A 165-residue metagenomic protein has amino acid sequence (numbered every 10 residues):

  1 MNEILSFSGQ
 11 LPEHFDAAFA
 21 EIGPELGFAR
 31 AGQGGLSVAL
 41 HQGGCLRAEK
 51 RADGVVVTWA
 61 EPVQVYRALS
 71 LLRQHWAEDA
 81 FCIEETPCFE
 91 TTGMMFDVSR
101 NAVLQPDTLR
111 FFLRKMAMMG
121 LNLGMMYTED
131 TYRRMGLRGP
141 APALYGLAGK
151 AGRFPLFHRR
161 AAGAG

Functional and structural regions predicted by a protein language model:
M1-T92: Contiguous, structured surface segment used for ligand recognition
A52-G165: Feature activates predominantly on carbohydrate-active enzymes
